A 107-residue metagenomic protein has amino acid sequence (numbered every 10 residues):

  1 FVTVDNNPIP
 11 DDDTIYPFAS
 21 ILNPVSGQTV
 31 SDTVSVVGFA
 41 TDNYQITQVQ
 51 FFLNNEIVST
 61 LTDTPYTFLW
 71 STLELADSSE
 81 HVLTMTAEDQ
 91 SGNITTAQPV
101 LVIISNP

Functional and structural regions predicted by a protein language model:
F1-P107: Long, low-complexity serine/threonine/glycine- and acidic-rich segments characteristic of extracellular
